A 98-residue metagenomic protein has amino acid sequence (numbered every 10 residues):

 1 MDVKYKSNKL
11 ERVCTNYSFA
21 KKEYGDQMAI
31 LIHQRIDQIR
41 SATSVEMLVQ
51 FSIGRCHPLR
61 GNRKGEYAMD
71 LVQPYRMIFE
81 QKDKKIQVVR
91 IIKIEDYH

Functional and structural regions predicted by a protein language model:
M1, A20, S44, R55 (+1 more regions): Glycine-rich, flexible loop/turn motifs
M1-I36: Arg/Lys-rich, positively charged N-terminal/basic patches that mediate binding to nucleic acids
S18, K22, S44-M47, L71: Residue-level signal for secondary-structure boundary elements
Q34, G54, N62-K64, V72-P74 (+1 more regions): Short connector loops at helix/strand junctions that flank enzyme active sites, especially segments positioning acidic
I39: Conserved phosphate-interacting/catalytic interface
T43-Y67: A short, surface-exposed loop/turn module that caps and links secondary-structure elements
Y67-H98: Enriched for short, Lys/Arg-rich terminal
